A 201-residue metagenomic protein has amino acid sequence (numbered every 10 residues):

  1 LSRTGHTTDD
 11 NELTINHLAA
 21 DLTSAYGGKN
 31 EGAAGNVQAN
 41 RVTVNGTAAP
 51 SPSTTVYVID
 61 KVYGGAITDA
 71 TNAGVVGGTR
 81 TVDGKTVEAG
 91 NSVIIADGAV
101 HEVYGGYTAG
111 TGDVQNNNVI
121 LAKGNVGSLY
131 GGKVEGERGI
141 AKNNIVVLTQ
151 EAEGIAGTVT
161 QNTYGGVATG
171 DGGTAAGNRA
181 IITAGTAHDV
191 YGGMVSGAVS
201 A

Functional and structural regions predicted by a protein language model:
L1-S24, K29-E102, T108-S128, V134-N162 (+2 more regions): Surface-exposed loop/turn motifs in large extracellular/passenger domains
